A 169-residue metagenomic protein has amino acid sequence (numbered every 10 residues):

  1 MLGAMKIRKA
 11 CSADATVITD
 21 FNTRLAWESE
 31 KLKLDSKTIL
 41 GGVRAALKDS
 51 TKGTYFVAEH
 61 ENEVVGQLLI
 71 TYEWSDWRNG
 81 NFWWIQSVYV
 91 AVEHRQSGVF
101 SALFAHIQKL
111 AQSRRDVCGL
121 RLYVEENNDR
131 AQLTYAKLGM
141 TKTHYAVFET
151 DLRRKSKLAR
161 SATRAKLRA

Functional and structural regions predicted by a protein language model:
M1-A13, K155-A169: Conserved N-terminal entry element of GNAT/NAT acetyltransferase domains
K9-A15, D20-G80, Q86, F104 (+2 more regions): Acetyl-CoA-dependent GNAT
A10, V88-V90, V124: Hydrophobic adenine-recognition pocket in adenosine-nucleotide-binding enzymes
Y72-W74, E125-N127, E149: Membrane-topology and secretion signals of cell-surface/extracellular proteins
I85-R95: A short, internal acetyl-CoA/4′-phosphopantetheine-binding micro-motif in the GNAT/acyltransferase core
G98: Conserved G/P- and acidic residue-centered "switch" motifs that form tight phosphate/ATP-binding loops in soluble
S101, A105, E126-A146: Conserved active-site alpha-helix within GNAT-family acetyltransferase domains
Q112-Y123: Conserved GNAT acetyl-CoA-binding A-motif
